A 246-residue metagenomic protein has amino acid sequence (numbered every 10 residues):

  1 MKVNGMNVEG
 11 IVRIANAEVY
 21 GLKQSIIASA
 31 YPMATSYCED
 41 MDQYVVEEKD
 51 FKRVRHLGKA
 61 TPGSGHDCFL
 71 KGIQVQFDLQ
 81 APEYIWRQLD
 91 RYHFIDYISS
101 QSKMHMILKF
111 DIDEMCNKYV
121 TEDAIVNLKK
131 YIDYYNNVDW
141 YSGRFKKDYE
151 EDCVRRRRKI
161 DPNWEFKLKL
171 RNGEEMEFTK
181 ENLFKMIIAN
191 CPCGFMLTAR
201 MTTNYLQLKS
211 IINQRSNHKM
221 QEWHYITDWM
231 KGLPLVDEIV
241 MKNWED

Functional and structural regions predicted by a protein language model:
M1-D246: Family-specific signature for flavin-dependent thymidylate synthase
